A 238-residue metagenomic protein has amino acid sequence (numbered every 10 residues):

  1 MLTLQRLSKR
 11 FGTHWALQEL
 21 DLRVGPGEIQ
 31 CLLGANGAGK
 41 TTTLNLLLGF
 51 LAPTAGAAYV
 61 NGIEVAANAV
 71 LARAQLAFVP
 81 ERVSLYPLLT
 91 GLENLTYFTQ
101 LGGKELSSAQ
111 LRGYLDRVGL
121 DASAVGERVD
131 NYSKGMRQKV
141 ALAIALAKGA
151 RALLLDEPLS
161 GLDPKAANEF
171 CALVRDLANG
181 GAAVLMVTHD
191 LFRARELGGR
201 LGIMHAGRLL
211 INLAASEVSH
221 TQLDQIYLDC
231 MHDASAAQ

Functional and structural regions predicted by a protein language model:
G56-A67, A72: Conserved ABC transporter NBD signature motif
T96, Q100, S108-A124: Conserved ABC ATPase "signature" region
L153-D156: Catalytic Walker B motif of ABC-type/P-loop ATPase nucleotide-binding domains
P164-A166: Helix N-cap at the start of a conserved alpha-helix in ABC-type nucleotide-binding domains
T188-H189: H-loop/switch region of ABC-family ATPase nucleotide-binding domains
